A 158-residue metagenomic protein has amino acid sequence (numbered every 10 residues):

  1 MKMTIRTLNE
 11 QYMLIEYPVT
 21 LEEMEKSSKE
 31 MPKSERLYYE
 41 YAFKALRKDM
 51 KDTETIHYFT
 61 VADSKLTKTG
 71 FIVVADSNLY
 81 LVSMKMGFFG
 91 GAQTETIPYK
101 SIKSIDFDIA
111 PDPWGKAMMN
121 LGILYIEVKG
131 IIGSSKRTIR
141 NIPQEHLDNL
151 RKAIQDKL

Functional and structural regions predicted by a protein language model:
K2-I72: Anionic N-terminal interaction surfaces
M3-E23, S28, D63, F88-L158: Acidic, Ser/Thr- and proline-rich intrinsically disordered linker/docking segments of eukaryotic scaffolds
K51, M84, F107: Residue-level marker of positions within ordered structural domains that often coincide with functionally constrained
D63-E95: Conserved beta-hairpin
